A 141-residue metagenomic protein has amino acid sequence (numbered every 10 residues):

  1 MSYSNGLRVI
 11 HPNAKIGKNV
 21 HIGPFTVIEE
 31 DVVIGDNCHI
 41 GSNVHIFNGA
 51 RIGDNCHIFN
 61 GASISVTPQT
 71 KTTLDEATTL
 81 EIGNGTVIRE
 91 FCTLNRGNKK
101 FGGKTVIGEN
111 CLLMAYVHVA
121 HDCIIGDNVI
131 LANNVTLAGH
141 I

Functional and structural regions predicted by a protein language model:
S2-I141: Structural signal for interior beta-strand "rungs" in well-ordered beta-sheet cores of soluble enzyme domains
